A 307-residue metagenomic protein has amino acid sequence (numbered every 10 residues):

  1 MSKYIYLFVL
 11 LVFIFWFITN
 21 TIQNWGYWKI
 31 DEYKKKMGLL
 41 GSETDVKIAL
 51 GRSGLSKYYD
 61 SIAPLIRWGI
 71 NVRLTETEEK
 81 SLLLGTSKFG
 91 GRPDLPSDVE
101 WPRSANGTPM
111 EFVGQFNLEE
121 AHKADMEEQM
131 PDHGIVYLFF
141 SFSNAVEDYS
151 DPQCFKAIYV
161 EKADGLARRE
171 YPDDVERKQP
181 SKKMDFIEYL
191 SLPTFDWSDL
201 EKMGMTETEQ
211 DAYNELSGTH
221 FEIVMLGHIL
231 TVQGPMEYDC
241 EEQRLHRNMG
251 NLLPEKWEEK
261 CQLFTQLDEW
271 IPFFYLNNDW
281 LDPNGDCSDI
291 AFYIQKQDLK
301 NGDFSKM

Functional and structural regions predicted by a protein language model:
M1-L11: Feature marks short, highly hydrophobic, charge-poor N-terminal signal-anchor/signal peptide-like helices that anchor
V9-F15, W28-M307: Preference for intrinsically disordered or flexible, low-complexity segments and adjacent hinge/connector residues
I14-N24: Alpha-helical transmembrane segments
